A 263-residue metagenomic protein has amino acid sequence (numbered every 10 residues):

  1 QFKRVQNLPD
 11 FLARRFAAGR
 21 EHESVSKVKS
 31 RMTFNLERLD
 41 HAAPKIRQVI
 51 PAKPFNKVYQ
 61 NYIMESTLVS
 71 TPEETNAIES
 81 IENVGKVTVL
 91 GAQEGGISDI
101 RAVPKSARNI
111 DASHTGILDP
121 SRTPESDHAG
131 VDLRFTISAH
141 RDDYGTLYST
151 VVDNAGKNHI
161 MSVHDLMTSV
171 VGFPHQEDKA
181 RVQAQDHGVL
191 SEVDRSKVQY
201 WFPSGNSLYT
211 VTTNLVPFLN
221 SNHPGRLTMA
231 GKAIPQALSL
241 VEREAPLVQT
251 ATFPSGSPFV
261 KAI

Functional and structural regions predicted by a protein language model:
Q1-I263: Conduit-forming functional cores of very large proteins
